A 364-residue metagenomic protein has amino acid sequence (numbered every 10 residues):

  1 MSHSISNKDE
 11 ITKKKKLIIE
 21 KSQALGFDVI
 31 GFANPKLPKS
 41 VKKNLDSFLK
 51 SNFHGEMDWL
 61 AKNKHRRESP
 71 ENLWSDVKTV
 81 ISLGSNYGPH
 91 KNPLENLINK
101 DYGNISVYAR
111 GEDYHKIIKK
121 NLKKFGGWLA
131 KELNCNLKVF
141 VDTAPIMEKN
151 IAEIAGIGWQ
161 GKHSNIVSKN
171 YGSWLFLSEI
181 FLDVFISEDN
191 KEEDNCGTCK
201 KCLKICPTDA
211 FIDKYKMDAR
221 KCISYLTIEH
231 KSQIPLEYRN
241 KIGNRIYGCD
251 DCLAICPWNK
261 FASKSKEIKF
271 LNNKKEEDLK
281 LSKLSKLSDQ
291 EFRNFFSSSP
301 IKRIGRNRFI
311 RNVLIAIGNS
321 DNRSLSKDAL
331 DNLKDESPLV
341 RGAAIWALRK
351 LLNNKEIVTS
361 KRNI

Functional and structural regions predicted by a protein language model:
M1-N195, G243, N363: Auxiliary alpha/beta "docking" domains used to position bulky ligands
A24, K201-Y225, K231, R245-I268 (+1 more regions): Iron-sulfur cluster-binding cysteine motifs and their immediate structural context in ferredoxin-like electron-transfer
I166-K191, T198, A219-Y238, S288-R293: Short, charged low-complexity linear segments at domain edges
P235-K269, N294-K302, R308-F309, I315: C-terminal amphipathic alpha-helical segment
K274-N307, L314: Alpha-helical adaptor scaffolds
E291-F295, N322-L333, N354-I364: Amphipathic alpha-helical scaffolding segments comprising HEAT/armadillo-like alpha-solenoid repeats
R306, E336-P338: Short inter-helical turns and helix N-cap capping residues of alpha-solenoid HEAT/ARM repeat scaffolds
I310-S320, G342-N353: Structural detector for internal amphipathic alpha-helices that build alpha-solenoid repeat scaffolds
